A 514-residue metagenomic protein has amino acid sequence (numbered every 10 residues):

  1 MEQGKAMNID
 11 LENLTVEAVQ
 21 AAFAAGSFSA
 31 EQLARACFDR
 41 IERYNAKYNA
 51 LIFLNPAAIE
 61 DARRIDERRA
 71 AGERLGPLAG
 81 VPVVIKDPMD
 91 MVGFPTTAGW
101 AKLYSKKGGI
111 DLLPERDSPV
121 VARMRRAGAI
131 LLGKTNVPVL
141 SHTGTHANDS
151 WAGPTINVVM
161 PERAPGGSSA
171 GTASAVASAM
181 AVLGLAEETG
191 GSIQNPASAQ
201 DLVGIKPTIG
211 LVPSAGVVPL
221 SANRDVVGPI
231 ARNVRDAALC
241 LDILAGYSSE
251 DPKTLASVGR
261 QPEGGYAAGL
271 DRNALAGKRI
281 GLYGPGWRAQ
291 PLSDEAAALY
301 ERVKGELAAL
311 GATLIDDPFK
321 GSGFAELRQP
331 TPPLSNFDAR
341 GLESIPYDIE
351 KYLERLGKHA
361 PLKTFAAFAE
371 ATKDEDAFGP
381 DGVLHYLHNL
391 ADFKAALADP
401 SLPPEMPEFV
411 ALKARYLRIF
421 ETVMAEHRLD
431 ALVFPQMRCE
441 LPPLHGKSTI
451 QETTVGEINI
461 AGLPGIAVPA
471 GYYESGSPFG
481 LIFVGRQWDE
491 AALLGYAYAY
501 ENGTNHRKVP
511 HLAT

Functional and structural regions predicted by a protein language model:
M1-A71, A297, E301-A312, E370 (+3 more regions): An N-terminal boundary/leader segment
G26, G80, R126, I130 (+3 more regions): Glycine-rich, small-residue loops and helix-cap segments that act as flexible hinges at active-site edges
E42-G109: N-terminal, positively charged, Ser/Thr/Ala/Gly-biased leader segments that form transit/presequence-like amphipathic
A79-K107, A268-P285, A339-L417, E421 (+1 more regions): Short helix-loop capping/hinge segments that flank enzyme active sites or metal/cofactor-binding pockets
Y104-K106, I156-N157, S168, V218-V226 (+3 more regions): Flexible glycine/proline-enriched surface loops and loop-helix/loop-strand junctions
G109, P114-S248, N459-G480: Short glycine/serine-rich loop segments
K206-A298, R302-V303, T504-T514: A short helix-breaking turn/cap at a secondary-structure junction
R232-G264, A289-A325, D338-D374: Acidic-enriched catalytic cores of C-N bond-cleaving enzymes acting on peptides and small amides
